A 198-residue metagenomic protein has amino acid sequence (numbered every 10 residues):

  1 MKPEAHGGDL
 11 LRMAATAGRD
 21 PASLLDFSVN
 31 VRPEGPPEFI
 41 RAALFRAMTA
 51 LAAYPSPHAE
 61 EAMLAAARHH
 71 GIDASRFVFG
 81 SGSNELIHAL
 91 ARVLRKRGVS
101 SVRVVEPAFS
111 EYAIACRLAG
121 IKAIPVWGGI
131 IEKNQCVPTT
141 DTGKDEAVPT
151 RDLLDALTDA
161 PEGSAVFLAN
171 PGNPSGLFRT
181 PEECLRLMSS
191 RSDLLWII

Functional and structural regions predicted by a protein language model:
M1-A53, E162: N-terminal "arm"/small-domain region of PLP-dependent enzymes with the aminotransferase-like
A22-L24, A74, G98-S101, P161-G163 (+1 more regions): A general structural motif
N30-P33, S83-N84, N170-S175: Short glycine-rich anion-binding loops that position phosphate/pyrophosphate groups of nucleotides and phosphorylated
G35-P37, I87-H88, Y112-A113, S175-G176: Glycine/Thr-rich phosphate-binding loops of Rossmann-like dinucleotide-binding domains
P55, A59-S101, A119: Phosphate-binding glycine-rich loop
V93-C116, K122-Q135: Conserved PLP-anchoring active-site segment centered on the Schiff-base-forming lysine
G129-I198: Active-site phosphate-binding strand-loop segment of PLP-dependent enzymes
